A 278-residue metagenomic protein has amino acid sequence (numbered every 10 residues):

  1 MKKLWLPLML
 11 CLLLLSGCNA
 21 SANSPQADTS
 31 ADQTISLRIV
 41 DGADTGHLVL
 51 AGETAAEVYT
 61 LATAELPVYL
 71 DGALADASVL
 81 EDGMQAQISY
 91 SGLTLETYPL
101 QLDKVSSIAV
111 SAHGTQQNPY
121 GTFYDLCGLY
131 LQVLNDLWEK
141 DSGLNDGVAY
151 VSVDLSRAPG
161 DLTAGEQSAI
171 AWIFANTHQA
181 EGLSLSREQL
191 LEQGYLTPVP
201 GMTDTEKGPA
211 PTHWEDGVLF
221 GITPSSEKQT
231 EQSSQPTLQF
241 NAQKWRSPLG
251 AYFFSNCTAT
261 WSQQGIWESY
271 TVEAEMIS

Functional and structural regions predicted by a protein language model:
M1-L4, L8: Positively charged n-region of N-terminal signal peptides that target proteins for export
L14-G17: C-terminal motif of bacterial Sec signal peptides marking the signal peptidase cleavage site
N19-A51, A73-Q117: Short, flexible, surface-exposed loop segments at domain boundaries
D41, T54-A55, L66-L70, A109-A251 (+1 more regions): Flexible low-complexity loop/turn motifs enriched in small/helix-breaking residues
T45-E65: OB-fold (S1/OB) nucleic-acid-binding surfaces
L80-M84, P224-T237, A259-W267: A short, structured loop/turn motif at beta-sheet edges
L100-Q101, G250-F253: Short glycine/proline-enriched turns and hinge-like loops at secondary-structure junctions
F254-S278: Short beta-strand edge/turn micro-motifs at domain boundaries
